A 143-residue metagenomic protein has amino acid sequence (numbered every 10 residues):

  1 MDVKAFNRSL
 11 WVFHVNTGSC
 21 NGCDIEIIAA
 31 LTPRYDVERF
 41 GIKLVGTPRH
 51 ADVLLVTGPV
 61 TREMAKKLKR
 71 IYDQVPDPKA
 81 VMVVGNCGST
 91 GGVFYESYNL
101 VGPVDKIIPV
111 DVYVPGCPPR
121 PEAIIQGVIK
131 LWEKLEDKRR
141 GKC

Functional and structural regions predicted by a protein language model:
M1-C143: Iron-sulfur-associated redox domains of electron-transfer enzymes in respiratory and anaerobic energy metabolism
